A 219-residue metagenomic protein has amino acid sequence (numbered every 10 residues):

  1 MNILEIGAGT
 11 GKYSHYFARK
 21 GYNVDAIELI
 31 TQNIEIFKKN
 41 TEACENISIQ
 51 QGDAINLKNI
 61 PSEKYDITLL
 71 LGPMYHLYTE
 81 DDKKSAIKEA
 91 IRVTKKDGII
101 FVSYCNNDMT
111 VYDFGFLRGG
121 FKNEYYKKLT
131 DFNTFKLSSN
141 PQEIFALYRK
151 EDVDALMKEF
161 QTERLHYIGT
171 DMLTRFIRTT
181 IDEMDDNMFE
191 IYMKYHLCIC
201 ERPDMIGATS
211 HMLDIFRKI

Functional and structural regions predicted by a protein language model:
M1-G7: Conserved class I S-adenosyl-L-methionine
K12-N56: Class I SAM-dependent methyltransferase SAM/SAH-binding core
N59-T68: A short acidic, Gly/Pro-enriched loop at the edge of an enzyme's catalytic core that lines a small-molecule cofactor
I67-D81: A short SAM/SAH-binding and catalytic strip from SAM-dependent methyltransferases
K84-K96: A short glycine-rich, Lys/Arg-flanked "PGG" loop and its adjoining helix->strand segment in the class I
I100-L129: Conserved class I S-adenosyl-L-methionine
I144-Q161, Y167: Short alpha-helix
L165-I219: A C-terminal cap/extension of S-adenosyl-L-methionine-dependent methyltransferases that defines the acceptor-substrate
